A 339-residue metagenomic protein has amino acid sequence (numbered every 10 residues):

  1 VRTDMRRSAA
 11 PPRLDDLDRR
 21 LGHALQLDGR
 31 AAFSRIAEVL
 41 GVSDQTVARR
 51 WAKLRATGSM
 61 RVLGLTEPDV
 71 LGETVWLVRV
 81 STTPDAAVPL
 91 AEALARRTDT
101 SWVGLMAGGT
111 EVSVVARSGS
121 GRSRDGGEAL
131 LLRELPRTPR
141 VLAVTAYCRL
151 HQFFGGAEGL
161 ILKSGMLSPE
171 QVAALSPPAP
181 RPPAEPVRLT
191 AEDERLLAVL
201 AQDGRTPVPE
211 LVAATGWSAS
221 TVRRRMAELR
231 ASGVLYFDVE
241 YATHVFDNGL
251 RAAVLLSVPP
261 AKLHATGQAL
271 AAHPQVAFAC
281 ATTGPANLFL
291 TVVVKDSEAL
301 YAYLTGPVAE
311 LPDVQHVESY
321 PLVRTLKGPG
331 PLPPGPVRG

Functional and structural regions predicted by a protein language model:
V1-G339: A compositional/biophysical signature of low hydrophobicity enriched in polar/charged and small residues
